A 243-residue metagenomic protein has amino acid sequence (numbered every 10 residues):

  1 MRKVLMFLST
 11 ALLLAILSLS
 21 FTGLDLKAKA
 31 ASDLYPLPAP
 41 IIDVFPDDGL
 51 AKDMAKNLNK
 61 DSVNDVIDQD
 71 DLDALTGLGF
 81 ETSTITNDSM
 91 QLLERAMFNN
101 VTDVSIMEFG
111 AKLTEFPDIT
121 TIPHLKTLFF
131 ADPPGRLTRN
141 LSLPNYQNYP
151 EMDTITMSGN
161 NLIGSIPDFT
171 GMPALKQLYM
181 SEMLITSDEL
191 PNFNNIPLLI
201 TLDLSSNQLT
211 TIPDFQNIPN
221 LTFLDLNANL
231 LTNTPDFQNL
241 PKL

Functional and structural regions predicted by a protein language model:
R2-K3, L8, S18-E108, K112-D132 (+5 more regions): N-terminal capping/linker segments that flank leucine-rich repeat
A11-L12: Repetitive helical segments and hydrophobic/amphipathic motifs
T86, K112-T114, R136-T138, I163 (+3 more regions): Leucine-rich repeat
M90, T138-L141, D188-L190: Extracellular beta-strand/beta-solenoid scaffold signature
T121, N145-N148, G171, N192-N195 (+4 more regions): Asparagine/serine/threonine-enriched low-complexity, disordered tracts, especially those forming N-linked glycosylation
H124, E151, A174, L198 (+2 more regions): Short "repeat-start/strand-capping" segments in structured domains, especially the N-termini of parallel beta-helix
P133, N160, M183, N207 (+1 more regions): Consensus "Asn ladder" position of solenoid repeat domains
Q208-L226, L230-K242: A detector of tandem-repeat and repeat-rich interaction/domain scaffolds
